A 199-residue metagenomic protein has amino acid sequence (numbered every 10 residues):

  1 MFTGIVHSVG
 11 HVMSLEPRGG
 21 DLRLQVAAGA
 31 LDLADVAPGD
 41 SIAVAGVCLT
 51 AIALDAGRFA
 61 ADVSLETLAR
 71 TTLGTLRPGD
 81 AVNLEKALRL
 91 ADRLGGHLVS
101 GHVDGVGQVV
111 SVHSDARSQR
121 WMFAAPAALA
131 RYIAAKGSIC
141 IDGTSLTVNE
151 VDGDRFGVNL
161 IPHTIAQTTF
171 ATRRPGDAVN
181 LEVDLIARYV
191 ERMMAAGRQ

Functional and structural regions predicted by a protein language model:
M1-Q199: Conserved loop->alpha-helix
